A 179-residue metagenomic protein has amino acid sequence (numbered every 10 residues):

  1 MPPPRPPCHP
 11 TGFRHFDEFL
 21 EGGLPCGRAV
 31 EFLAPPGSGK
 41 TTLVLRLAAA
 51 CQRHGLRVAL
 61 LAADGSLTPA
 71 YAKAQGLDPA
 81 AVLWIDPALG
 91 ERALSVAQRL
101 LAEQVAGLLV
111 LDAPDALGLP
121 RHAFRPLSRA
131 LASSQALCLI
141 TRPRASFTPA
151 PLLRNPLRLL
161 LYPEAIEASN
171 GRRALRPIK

Functional and structural regions predicted by a protein language model:
M1-P79, E91-A102: The Walker A/P-loop phosphate-binding site
L61-A63, I85, T141: Structural motif
D64-L67, A88-E91, D115-L117, R144-T148 (+1 more regions): Conserved nucleotide-binding/hydrolysis micro-motifs of P-loop NTPases
A70-Y71, S95, R121, P149-L152: Short, well-ordered secondary-structure micro-motifs
Q75-L77, P126, N155: Short, solvent-exposed amphipathic alpha-helical segments in soluble enzyme and RNA/protein-processing domains
P87-L139: Phosphate-binding/switch loop-helix module in NTP-utilizing enzymes
R129, A136-K179: Phosphate-binding/switch region of NTP-binding enzymes
